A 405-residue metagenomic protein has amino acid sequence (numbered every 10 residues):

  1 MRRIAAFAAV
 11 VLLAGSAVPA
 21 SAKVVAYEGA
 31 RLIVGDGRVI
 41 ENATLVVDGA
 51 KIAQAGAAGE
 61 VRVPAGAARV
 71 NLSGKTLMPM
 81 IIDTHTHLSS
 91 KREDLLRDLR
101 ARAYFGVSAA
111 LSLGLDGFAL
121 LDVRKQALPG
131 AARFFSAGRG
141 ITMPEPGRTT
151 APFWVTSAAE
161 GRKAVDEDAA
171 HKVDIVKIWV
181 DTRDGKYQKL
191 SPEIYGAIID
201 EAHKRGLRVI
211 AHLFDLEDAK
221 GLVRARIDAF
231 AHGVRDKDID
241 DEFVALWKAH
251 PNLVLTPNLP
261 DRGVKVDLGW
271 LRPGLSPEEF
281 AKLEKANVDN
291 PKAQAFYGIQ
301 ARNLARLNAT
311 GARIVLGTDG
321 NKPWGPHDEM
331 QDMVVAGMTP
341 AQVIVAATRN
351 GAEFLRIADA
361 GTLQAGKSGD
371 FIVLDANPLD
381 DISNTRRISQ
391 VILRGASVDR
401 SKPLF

Functional and structural regions predicted by a protein language model:
A6-S16: Bacterial N-terminal signal peptides
V25-Y27, R62-E93: Replace "His-x-His-based motif
L32, D36-M78: Histidine-rich, glycine-flanked metal-binding segment
L72, T76-T84, D94-V209, E242-L283: Divalent-metal coordination cores built from histidine and acidic residues
R92-D94, K189, A219-R226, D261-P277 (+3 more regions): Histidine/acidic-residue-rich catalytic or RNA/ligand-binding cores of hydrolases and nuclease-related proteins
K204, P291-N377: His/Asp/Glu-enriched, well-ordered alpha-helical/loop segment that forms or immediately abuts the divalent-metal
V223-F230, A249-V254, G311, M338-T339: Glycine-enriched alpha-helix->loop->beta-strand junction motifs that scaffold or abut catalytic
A347-R349, E353, S368-F405: C-terminal cap of metal-dependent C-N hydrolases
